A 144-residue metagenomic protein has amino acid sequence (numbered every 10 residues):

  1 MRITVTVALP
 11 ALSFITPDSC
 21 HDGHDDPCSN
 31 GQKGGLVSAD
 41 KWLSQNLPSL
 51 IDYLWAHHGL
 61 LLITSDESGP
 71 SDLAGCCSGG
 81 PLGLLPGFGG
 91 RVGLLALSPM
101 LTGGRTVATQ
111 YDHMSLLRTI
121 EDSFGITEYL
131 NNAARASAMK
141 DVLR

Functional and structural regions predicted by a protein language model:
M1-R144: N-terminal pro-sequences and low-complexity stem/linker regions of secreted or lumenal proteins
